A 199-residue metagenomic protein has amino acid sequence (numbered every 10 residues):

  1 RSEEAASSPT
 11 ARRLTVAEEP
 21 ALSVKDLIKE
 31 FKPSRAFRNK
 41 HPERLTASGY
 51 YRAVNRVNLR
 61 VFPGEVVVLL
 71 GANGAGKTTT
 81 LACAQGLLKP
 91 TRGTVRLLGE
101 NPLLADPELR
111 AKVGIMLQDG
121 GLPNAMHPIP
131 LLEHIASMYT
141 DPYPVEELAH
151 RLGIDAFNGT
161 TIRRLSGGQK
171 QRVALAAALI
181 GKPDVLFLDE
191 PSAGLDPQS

Functional and structural regions predicted by a protein language model:
L27, R38-H41, E133, S137 (+1 more regions): Conserved ABC ATPase "signature" region
A72-G76: Walker A (P-loop) phosphate-binding loop of ABC-type ATPase nucleotide-binding domains
Q85: Helix-to-loop junction immediately C-terminal to a conserved catalytic motif
G93-N101, L109: Conserved ABC transporter NBD signature motif
L175, L195: Hydrophobic anchor residue at the start of the ABC signature
L186-E190: Catalytic Walker B motif of ABC-type/P-loop ATPase nucleotide-binding domains
